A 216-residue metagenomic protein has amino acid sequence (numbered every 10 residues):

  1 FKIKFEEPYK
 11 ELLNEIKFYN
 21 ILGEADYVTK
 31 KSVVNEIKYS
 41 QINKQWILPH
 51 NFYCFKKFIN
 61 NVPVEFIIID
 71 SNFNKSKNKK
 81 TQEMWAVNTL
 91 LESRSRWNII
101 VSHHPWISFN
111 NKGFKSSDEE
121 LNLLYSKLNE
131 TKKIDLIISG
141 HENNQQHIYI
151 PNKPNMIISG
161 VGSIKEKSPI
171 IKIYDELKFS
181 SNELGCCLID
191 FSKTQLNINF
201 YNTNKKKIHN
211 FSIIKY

Functional and structural regions predicted by a protein language model:
F1-W97, N111-L136, E142-S192, L196: Extended active-site neighborhood of metal-dependent phosphoesterases/phosphodiesterases
V101: Aromatic-lined ligand-binding clefts that engage carbohydrates, nucleic acids, or primary amines
H104-P105: Metal-dependent polysaccharide deacetylase catalytic core of the NodB/CE4 family, i.e., the active-site-bearing domain
K205-K207: Residue-level signal for glycine
F211-K215: Short, solvent-exposed beta-strand-to-loop segments that form ligand-recognition rims of beta-rich domains
